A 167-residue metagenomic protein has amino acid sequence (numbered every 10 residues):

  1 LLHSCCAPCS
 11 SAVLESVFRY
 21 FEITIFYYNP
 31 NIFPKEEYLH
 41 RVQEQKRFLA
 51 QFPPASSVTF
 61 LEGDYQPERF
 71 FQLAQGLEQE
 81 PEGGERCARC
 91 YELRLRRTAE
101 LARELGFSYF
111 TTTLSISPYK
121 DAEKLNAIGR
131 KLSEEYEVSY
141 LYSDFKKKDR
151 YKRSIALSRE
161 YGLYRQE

Functional and structural regions predicted by a protein language model:
L1-A12, F18-E167: Nucleotide-activated chemistry modules centered on ATP-dependent adenylation/adenylyltransferase
